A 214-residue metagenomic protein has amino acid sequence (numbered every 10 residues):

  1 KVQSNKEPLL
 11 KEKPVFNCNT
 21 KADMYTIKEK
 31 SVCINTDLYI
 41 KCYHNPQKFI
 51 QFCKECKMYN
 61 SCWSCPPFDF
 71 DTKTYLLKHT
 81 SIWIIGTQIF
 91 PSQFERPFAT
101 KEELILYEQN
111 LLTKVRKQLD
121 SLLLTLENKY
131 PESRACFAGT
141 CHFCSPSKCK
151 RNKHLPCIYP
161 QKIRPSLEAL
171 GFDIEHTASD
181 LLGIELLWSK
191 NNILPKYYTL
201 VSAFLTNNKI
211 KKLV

Functional and structural regions predicted by a protein language model:
L9-L10: Leucine-biased recognition of intrinsically disordered, low-complexity hydrophobic segments
Y25-V214: Catalytic cores of enzyme domains
